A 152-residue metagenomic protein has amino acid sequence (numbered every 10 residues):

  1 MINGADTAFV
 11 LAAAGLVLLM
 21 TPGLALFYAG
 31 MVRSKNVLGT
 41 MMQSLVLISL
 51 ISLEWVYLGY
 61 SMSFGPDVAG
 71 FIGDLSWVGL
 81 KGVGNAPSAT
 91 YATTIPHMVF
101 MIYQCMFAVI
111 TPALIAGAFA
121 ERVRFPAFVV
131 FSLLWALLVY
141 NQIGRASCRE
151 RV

Functional and structural regions predicted by a protein language model:
M1-R151: Hydrophobic alpha-helical transmembrane bundles of multi-pass membrane proteins
